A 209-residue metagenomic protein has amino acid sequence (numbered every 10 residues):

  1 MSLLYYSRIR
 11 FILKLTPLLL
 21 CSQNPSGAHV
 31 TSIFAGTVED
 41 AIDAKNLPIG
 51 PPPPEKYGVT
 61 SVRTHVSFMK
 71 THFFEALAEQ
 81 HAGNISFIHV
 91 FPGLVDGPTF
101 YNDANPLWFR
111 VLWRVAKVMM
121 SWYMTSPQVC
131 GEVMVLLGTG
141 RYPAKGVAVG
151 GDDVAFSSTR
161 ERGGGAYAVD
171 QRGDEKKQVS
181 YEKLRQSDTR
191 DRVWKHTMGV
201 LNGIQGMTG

Functional and structural regions predicted by a protein language model:
L3-G27, E75-E79: Amphipathic alpha-helical dimer-interface segment in Rossmann-like NAD(P)H-dependent oxidoreductases
L4-Y5, F34-T37, F91-L94: Short, flexible loop/turn elements at secondary-structure junctions
L19-D43, A82-I85: Active-site loop of short-chain dehydrogenase/reductase
K45-G209: NAD(P)H-dependent oxidoreductase Rossmann-fold/reductase module
